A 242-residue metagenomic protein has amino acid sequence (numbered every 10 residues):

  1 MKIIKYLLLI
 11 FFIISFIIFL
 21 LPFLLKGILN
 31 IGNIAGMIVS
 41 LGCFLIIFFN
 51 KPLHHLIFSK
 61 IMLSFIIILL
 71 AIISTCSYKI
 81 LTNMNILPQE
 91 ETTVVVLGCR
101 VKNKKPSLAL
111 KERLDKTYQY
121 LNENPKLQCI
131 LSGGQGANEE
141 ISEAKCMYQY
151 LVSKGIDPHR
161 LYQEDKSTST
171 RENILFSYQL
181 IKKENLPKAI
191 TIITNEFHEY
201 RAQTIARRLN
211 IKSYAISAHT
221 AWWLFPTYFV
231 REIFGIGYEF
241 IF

Functional and structural regions predicted by a protein language model:
M1-L9, N50-H55, N124-P125, S153 (+2 more regions): Short, Lys/Arg-enriched, disordered terminal segments
I3-I4, I57, F225, F229: Hydrophobic, aromatic-rich alpha-helical transmembrane segments and their membrane-interface anchor motifs
I4-N50: Membrane-embedded alpha-helical segments of integral membrane proteins
L7-F11, M62-L69, R231: Hydrophobic alpha-helical transmembrane segments of polytopic
C43-N85: Transmembrane alpha-helices and immediately adjacent membrane-cytoplasm interface residues in multi-pass integral
S74-R231: A structural signal for short, hydrophobic/glycine-enriched beta-strand patches
Y228-F242: Short hydrophobic helices that act as membrane-entry/anchoring signals
